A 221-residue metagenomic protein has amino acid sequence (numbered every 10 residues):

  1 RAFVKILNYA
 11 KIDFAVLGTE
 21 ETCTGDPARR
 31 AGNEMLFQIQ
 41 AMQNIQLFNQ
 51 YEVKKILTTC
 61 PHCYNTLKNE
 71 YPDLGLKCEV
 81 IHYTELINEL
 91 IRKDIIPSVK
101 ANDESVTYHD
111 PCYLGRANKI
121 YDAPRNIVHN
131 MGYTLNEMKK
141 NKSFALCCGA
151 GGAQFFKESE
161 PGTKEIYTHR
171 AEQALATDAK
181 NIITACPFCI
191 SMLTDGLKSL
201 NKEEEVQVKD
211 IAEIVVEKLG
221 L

Functional and structural regions predicted by a protein language model:
R1-L221: Iron-sulfur cluster-binding electron-transfer modules in prokaryotic oxidoreductases
